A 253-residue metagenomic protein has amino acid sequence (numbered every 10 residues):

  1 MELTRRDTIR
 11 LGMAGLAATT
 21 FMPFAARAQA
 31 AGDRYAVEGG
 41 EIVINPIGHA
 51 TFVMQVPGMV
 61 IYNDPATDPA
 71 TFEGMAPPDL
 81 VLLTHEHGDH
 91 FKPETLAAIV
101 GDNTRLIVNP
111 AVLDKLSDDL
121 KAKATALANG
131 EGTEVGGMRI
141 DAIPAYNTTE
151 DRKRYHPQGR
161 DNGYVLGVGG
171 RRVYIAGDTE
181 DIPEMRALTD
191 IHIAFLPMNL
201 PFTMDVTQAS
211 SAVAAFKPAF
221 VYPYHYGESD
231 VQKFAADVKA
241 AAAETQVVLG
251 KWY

Functional and structural regions predicted by a protein language model:
M1-L16: N-terminal secretory signal peptides and thylakoid transit peptides that target proteins across membranes
Q29-A76, A126-T189, G250-Y253: Core dinuclear metal-dependent hydrolase active-site scaffold
Y62-D64, L80-E86, I107-P110, Y174-G177 (+3 more regions): Active-site neighborhood of phospho(di)ester-bond hydrolases with catalytic His/Asp-centered motifs
T67-K115, D190-F195: Active-site metal-binding motif and surrounding structural segment of the metallo-beta-lactamase
P69-A70, H87-F91, V112-L116, E131-E134 (+4 more regions): Active-site environment of divalent metal-dependent phosphoester hydrolases
L96-D114, D119-T148: Portal/gating segments that form or line small-molecule/metal binding sites
L120-G136, S210, A214-Y253: Binuclear metal-ion centers of metallo-dependent hydrolases, dominated by the metallo-beta-lactamase
V165-F216, P223-S229: Metallo-beta-lactamase
